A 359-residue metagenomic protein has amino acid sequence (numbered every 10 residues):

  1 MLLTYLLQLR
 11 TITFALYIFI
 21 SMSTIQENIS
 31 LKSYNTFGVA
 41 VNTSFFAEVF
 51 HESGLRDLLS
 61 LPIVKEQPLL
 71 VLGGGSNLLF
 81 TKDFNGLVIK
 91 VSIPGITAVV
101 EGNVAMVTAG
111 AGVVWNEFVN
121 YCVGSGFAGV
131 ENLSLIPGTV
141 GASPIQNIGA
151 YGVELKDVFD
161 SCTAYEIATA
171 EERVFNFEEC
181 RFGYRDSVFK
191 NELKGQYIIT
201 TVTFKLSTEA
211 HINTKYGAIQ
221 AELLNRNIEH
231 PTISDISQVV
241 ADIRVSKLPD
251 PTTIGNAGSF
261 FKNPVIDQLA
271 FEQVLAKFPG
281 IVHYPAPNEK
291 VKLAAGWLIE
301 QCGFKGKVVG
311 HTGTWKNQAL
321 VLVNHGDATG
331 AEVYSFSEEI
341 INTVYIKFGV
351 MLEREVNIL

Functional and structural regions predicted by a protein language model:
L9: Cationic, low-complexity basic patches in intrinsically disordered or flexible, solvent-exposed regions
S23-C162, E166-A168: Anion-binding (especially nucleotide phosphate/pyrophosphate-binding) glycine-rich loop and adjoining beta-alpha core
Q26-E27, K32-V39, L78, R173-L322 (+2 more regions): Phosphate/pyrophosphate- and phosphate-bearing ligand-binding catalytic cores of soluble enzymes
H51, G75, G138, A170 (+4 more regions): Residue-level signal for inorganic ion chemistry
